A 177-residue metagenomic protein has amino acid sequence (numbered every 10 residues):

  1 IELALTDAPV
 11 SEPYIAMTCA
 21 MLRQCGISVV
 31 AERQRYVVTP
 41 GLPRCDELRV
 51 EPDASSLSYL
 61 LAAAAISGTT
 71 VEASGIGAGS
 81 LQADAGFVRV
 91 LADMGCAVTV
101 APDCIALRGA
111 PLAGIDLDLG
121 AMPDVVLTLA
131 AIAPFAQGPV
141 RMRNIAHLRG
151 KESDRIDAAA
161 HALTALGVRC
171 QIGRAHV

Functional and structural regions predicted by a protein language model:
I1-R174: Short, structured segments at the rim of ligand-binding sites
